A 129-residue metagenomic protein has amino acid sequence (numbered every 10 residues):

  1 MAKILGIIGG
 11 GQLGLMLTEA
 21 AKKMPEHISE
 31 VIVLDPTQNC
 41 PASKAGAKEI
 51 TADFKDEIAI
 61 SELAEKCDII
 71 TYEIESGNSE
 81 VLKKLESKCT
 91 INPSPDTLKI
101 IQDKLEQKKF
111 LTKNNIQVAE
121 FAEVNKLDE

Functional and structural regions predicted by a protein language model:
M1-Q102, E106: ATP-binding N-terminal substructure of ATP-dependent carboxylate-amine bond-forming enzymes
I100-E129: Active-site nucleotide/adenylate-binding loops and adjacent lid/helix of ATP-dependent enzymes
